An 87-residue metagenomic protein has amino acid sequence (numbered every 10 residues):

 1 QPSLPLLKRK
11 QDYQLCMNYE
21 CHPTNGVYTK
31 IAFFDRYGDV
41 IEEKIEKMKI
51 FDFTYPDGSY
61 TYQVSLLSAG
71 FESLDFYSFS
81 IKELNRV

Functional and structural regions predicted by a protein language model:
Q1-L7, D39-E43, I50-T54: Beta-strand-rich interaction surfaces with strong enrichment in secreted/lumenal proteins
Q1-N25: Extra-cytoplasmic beta-strand recognition segments
Y13, Y60-Y62: Exposed beta-strand face motif in extracellular beta-rich ectodomains
C16-E20, A32, S65-L67, S80: Residue-level recognition of well-ordered beta-strand positions that form the cores of beta-sheet-rich folds across
P23-D35: Beta-strand acidic-aromatic groove motif in beta-rich domains, primarily in extracellular
D35-Y37, N85: Solvent-exposed strand-loop boundary residues in beta-sheet-rich modules
K47-K49, G58-Y60: Ser/Thr- and Asn-enriched, surface-exposed coil loops between beta-strands
D57, S65-V87: Extracellular polysaccharide-targeting segments
